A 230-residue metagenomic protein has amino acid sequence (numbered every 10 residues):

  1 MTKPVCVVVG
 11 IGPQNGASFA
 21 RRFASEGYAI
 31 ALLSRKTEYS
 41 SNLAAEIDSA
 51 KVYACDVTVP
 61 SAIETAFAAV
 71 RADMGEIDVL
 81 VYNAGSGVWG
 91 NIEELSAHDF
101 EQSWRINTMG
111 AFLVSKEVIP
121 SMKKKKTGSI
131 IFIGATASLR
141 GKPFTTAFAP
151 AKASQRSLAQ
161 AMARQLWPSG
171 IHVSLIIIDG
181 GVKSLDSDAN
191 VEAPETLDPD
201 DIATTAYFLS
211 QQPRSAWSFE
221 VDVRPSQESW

Functional and structural regions predicted by a protein language model:
G12-Q14: Conserved glycine-rich cofactor-binding loop
G27-S41: Conserved glycine-rich Rossmann-like NAD(P)H-binding loop of the short-chain dehydrogenase/reductase
C55-T65, A97: The beta1-alpha1 cofactor-binding region of Rossmann-like NAD(H)/NADP(H)-dependent oxidoreductases
N91-I92, D99-E101: Substrate-binding pocket helix/loop in short-chain dehydrogenase/reductase
S115, A151-K152: Active-site helix of classical SDR
A135: Residue(s) in the substrate-gating loop at a strand-loop-helix junction that position the organic substrate next
P168-I177, K183, A189-W230: C-terminal helical subdomain
